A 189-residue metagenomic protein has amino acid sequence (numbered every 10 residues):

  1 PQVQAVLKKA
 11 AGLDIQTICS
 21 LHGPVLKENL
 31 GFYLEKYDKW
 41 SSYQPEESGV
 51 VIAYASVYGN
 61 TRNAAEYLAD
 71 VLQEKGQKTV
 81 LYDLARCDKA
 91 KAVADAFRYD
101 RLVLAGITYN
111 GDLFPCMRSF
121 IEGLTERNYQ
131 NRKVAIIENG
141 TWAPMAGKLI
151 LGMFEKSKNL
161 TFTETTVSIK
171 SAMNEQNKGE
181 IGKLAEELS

Functional and structural regions predicted by a protein language model:
P1-V25, P45, Y67-Y82, A92-S189: FMN-binding flavodoxin-like domain, especially the glycine-rich phosphate-binding loop
K27, G59, D88, A143: Flexible, glycine-rich phosphate/dinucleotide-binding loops and adjacent beta-alpha linkers at cofactor/substrate
E28-S42: Short acidic, glycine/proline-enriched helix-loop-strand junctions
E35, Y82-C87: Short gly/ser/thr-rich secondary-structure transition/capping motifs
Q44-V51: A short, charged/proline- and glycine-enriched loop that marks the coil->beta-strand transition at the N-terminal
V51-Y54, V167: Glycine- and acidic
A53-K75: Short, charged N-terminal beta->alpha structural module
Y54-V57, L84, E138-N139: Cofactor-binding loop segments of dinucleotide-utilizing enzymes, especially the Rossmann-like FAD- and NAD(P)+-binding
